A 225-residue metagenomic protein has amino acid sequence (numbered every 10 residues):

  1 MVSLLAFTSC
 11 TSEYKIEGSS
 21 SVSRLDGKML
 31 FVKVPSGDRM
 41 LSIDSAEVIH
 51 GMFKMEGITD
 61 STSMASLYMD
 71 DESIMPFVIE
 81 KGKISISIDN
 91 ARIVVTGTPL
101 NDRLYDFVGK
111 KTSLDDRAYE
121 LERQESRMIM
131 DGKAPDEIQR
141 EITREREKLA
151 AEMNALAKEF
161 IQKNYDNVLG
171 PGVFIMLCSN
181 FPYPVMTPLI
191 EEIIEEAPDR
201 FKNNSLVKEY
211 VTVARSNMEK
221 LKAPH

Functional and structural regions predicted by a protein language model:
M1-T8: Sec-dependent bacterial lipoprotein signal peptides
L4, T96-G97, M128-D131, K163-V168: Short hydrophobic/aromatic-rich motifs at helix boundaries and adjacent loops
C10-A150, N154-A155: A non-transmembrane, solvent-exposed segment enriched in polar/low-complexity residues
A155-I161: A short, acidic, amphipathic alpha-helical segment used as a generic capping/interface helix at domain edges
Q162-H225: Charged, long alpha-helical assembly modules
